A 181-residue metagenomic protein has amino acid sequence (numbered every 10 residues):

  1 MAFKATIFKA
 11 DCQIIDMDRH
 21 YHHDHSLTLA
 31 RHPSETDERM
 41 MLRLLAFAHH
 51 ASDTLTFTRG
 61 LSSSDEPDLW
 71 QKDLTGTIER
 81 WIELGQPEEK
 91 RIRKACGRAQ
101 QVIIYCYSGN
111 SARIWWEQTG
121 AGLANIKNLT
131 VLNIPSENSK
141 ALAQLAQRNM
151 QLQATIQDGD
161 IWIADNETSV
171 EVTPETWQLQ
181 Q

Functional and structural regions predicted by a protein language model:
A10-C12, L69, D160-A164: Short polybasic amphipathic segments
D16-L61: Acidic-basic catalytic patches of nuclease active cores, encompassing PD-(D/E)XK and other metal-cofactor nuclease
L44-H50, S63-E66, W70-K72, K90-R91 (+2 more regions): Terminal alpha-helical anchor/extension segments at protein ends
T58-G60, K72, I82-G85, Y105-S108: Short His-Asn-centered micro-motif
L69-Q71, G76-A95: Conserved catalytic cores of phosphodiester-cleaving nucleases, focusing on short active-site segments
P87-Q144: Feature captures the catalytic cores and cofactor-binding loops of soluble hydro-lyases/lyases that act on carboxylate
N128-Q181: Non-catalytic C-terminal interaction segments of nucleic acid-processing enzymes
